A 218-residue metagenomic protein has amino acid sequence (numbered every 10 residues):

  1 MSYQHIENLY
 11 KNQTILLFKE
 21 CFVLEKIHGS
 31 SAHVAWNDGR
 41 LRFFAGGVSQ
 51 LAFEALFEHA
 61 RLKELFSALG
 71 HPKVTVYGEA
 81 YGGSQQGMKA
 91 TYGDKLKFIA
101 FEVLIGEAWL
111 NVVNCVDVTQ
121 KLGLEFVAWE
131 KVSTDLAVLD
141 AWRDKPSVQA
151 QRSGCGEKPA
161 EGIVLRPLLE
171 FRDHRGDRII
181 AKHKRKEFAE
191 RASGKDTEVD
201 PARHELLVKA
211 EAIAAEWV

Functional and structural regions predicted by a protein language model:
M1-V218: Core nucleotide-handling region used for phosphoryl-transfer chemistry
